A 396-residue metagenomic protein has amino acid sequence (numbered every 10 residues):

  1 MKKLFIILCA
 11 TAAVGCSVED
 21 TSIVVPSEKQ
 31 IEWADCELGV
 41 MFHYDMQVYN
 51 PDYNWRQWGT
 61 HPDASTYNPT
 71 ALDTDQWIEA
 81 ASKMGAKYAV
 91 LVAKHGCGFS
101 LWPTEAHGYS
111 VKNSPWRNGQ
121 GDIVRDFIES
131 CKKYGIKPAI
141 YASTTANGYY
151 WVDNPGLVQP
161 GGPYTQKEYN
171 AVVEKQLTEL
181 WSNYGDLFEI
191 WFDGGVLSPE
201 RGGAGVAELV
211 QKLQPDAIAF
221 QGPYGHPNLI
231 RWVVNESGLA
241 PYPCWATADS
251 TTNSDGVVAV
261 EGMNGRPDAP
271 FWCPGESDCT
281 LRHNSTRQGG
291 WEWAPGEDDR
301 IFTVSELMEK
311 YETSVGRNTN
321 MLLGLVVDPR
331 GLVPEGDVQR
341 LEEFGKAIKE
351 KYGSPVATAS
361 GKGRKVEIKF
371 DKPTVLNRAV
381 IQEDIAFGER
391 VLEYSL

Functional and structural regions predicted by a protein language model:
M1-L4, A81: Positively charged n-region of N-terminal signal peptides that target proteins for export
K3-A13: Sec-dependent N-terminal signal peptides
V18-S395: Mature catalytic domains of secreted/periplasmic carbohydrate-active enzymes
